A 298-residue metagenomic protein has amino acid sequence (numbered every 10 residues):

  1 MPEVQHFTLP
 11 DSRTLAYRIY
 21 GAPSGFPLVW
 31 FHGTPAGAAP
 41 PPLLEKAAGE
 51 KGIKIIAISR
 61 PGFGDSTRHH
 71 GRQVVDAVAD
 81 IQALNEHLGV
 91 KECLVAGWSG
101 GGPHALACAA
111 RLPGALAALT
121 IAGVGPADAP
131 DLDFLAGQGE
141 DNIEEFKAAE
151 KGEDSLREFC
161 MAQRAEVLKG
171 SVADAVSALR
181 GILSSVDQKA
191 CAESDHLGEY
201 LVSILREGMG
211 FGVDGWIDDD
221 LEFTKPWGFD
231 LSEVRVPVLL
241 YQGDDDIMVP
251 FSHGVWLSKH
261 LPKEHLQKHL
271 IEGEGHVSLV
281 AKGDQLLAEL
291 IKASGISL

Functional and structural regions predicted by a protein language model:
M1-I19: N-terminal cap/lid segment of alpha/beta-hydrolase-fold proteins
R13-D65: Conserved HGGG/HGGXW glycine-rich cap/lid loop of the alpha/beta-hydrolase fold
D76-C93: Conserved acidic catalytic loop of the alpha/beta-hydrolase fold
E92-D133: Conserved hydrolase catalytic core segment
Q138-F229: Alpha/beta-hydrolase
V234, L240-Q242, D246: Short beta-strand/loop motif that positions the catalytic acidic residue of the alpha/beta-hydrolase fold
I247-H253: Conserved alpha/beta-hydrolase "acid-adjacent" motif
E264-L298: Catalytic active-site module of serine/aspartate enzymes centered on a nucleophile-bearing elbow/loop
